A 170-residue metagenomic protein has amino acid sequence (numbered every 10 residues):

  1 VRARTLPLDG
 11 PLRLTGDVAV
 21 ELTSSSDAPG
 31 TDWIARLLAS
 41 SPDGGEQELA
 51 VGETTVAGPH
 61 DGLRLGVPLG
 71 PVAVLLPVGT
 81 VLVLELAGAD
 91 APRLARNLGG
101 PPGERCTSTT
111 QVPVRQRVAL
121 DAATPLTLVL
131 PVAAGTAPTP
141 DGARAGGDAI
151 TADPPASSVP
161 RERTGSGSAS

Functional and structural regions predicted by a protein language model:
V1-S170: Glycine/threonine-rich phosphate-binding loop and adjacent beta-strand/alpha-helix elements that clamp
